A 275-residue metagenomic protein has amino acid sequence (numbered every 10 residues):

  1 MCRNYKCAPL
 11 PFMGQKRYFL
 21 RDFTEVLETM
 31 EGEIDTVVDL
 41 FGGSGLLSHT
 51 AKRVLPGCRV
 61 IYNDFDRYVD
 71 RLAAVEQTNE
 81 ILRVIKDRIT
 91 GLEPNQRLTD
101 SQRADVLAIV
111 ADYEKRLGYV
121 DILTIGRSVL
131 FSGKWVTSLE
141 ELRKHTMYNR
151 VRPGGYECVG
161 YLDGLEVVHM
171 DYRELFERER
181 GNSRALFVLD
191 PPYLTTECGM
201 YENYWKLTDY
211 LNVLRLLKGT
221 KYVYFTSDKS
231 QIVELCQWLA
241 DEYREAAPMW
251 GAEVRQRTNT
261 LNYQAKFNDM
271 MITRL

Functional and structural regions predicted by a protein language model:
M1-T36, L46, R53, F131: S-adenosyl-L-methionine
F23, V38-A51, Y62-D66, S128-S132 (+1 more regions): Conserved proline-anchored active-site loop of SAM-dependent methyltransferases that bridges a beta-strand
G32-V37, G57, N182-R184, G219-T220: A general structural motif
L47-R53, R71-A74, E179, T196-E202 (+1 more regions): A short acidic (Asp/Glu
V54-G57, Q77-E80, C198-G199, N203-L207 (+1 more regions): Glycine-rich, phosphate-binding/catalytic loops in enzymes
C58-L162: Class I S-adenosyl-L-methionine-dependent methyltransferase module
G164-Y210: Active-site segment flanking the S-adenosylmethionine/decSAM binding pocket in AdoMet-dependent transferases
L207-L275: Long, positively charged, glycine-interspersed low-complexity recognition regions
